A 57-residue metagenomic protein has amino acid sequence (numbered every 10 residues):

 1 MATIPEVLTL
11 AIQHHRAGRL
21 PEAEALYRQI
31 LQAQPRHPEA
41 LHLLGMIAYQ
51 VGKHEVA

Functional and structural regions predicted by a protein language model:
A2-L8, R16-Q29, Y49-A57: Structural signature of tandem alpha-helical TPR/SEL1-like repeats, specifically the intra-repeat loop/turn
